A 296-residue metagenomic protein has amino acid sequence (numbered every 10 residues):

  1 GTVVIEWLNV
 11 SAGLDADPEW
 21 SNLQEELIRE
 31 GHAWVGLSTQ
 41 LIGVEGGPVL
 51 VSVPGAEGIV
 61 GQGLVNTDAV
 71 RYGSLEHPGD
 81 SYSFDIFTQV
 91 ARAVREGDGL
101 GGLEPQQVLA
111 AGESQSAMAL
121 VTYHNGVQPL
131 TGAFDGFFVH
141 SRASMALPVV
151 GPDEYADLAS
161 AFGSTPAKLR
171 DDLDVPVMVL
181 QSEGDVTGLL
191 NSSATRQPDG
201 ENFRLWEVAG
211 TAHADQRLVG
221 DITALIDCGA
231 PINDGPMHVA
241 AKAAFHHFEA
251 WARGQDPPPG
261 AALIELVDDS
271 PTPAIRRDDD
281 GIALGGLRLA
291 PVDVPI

Functional and structural regions predicted by a protein language model:
G1-I296: C-terminal His-loop and adjacent cap/lid subdomain of alpha/beta-hydrolase
